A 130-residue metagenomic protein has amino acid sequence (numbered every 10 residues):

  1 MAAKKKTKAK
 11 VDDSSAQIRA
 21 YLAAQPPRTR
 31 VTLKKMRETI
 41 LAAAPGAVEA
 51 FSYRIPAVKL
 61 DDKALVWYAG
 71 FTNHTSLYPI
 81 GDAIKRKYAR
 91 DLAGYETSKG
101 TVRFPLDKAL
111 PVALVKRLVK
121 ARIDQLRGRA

Functional and structural regions predicted by a protein language model:
M1-A130: Charge-dense, helix-prone N-terminal extensions
